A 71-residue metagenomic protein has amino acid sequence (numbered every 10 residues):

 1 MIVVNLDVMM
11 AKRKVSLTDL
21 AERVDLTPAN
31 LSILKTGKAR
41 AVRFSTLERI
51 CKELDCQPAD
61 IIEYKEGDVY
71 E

Functional and structural regions predicted by a protein language model:
M1-S16: A short, Lys/Arg-rich alpha-helix, primarily the initiator
V8, I33, R40, I62-E71: Short, charged recognition helix plus adjacent turn of helix-turn-helix-like nucleic-acid-binding domains
M10, A21, C51: The alpha-helix within a helix-turn-helix
V15-I33: Short alpha-helical DNA-recognition segment
K38-R49: Short, basic-rich loop-to-helix N-cap that marks the start of a DNA-contacting helix
L47-C51, I61-I62: Hydrophobic micro-packing sites on short alpha-helices
